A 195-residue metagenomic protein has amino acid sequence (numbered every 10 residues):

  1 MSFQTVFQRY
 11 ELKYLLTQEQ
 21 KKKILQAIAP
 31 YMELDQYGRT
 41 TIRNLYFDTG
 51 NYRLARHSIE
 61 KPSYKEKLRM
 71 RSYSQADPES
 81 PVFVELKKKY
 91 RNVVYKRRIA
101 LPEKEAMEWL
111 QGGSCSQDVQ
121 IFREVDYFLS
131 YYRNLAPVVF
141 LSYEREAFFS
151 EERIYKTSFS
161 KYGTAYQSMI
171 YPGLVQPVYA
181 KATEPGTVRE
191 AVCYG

Functional and structural regions predicted by a protein language model:
M1-G195: Phosphate-end processing signature that detects enzymes handling 5′-triphosphorylated RNA and polyphosphate
